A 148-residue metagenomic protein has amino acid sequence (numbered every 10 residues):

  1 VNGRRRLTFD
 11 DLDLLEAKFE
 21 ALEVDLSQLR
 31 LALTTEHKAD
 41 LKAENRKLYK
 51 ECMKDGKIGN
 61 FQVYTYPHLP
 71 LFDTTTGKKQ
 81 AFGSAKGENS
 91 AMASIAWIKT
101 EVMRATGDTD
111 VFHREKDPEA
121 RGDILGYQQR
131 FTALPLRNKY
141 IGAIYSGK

Functional and structural regions predicted by a protein language model:
V1-G59: Extended, solvent-exposed, turn-rich assembly/linker loops in the middle of proteins
G3, A43-K148: Sequence/fold signature of self-assembling virion shell proteins
